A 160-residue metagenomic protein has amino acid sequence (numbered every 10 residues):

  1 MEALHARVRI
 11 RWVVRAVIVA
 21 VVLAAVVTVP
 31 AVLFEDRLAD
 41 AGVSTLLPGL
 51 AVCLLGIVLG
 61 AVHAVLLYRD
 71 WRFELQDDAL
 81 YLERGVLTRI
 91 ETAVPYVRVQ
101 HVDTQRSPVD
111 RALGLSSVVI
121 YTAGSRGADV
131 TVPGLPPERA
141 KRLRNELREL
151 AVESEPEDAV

Functional and structural regions predicted by a protein language model:
M1-V160: N-terminal basic, Ser/Thr-rich segments that initiate or prime the first beta/alpha elements at protein or domain
